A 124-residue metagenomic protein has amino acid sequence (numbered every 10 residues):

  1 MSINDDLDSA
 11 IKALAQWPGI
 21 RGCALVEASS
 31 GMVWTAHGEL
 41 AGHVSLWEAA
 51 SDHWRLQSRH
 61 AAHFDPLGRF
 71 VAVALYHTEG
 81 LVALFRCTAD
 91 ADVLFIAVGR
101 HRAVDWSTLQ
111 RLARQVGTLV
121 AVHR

Functional and structural regions predicted by a protein language model:
M1-R124: Non-catalytic interaction/Regulatory regions outside core domains
